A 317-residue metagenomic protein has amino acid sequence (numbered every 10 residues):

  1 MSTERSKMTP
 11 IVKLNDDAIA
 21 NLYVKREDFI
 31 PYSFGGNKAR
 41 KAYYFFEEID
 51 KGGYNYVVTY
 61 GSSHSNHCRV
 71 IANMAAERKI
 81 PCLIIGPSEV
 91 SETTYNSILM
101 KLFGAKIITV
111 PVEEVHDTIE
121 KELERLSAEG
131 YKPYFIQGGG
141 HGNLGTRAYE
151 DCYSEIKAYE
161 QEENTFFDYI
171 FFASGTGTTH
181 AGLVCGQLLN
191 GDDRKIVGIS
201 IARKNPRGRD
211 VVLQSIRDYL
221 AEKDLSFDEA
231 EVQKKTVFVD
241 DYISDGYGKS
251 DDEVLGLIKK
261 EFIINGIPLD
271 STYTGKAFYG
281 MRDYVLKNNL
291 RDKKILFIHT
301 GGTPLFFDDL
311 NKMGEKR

Functional and structural regions predicted by a protein language model:
M1-R317: PLP-dependent amino-acid enzyme catalytic core
